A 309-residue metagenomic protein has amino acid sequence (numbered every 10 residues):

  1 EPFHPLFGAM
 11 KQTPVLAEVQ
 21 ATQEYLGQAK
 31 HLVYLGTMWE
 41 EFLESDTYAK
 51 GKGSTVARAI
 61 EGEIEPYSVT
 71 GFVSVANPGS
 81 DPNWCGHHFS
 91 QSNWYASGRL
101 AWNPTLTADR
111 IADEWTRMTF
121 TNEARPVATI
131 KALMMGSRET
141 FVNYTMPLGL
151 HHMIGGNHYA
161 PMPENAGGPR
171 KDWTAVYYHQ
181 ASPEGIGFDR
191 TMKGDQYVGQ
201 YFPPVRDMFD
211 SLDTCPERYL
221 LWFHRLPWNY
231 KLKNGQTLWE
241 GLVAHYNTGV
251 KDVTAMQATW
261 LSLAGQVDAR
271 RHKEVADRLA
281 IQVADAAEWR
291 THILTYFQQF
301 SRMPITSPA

Functional and structural regions predicted by a protein language model:
E1-V73: Active-site capping/gating regions of soluble enzymes
K52-A309: Catalytic domains of carbohydrate-active enzymes that cleave complex glycans
